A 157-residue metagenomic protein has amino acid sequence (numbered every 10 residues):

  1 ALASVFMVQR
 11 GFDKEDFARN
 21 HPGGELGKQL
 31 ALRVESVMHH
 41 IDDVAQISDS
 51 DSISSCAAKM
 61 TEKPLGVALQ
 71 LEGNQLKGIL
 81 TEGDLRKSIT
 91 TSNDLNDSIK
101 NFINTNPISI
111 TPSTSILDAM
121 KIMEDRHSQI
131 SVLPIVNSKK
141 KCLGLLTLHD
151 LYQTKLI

Functional and structural regions predicted by a protein language model:
A1-D13: Short alpha-helices
D13-D42, D49-S52: Accessory alpha-helical/coil subdomains and C-terminal extensions that flank or cap enzyme catalytic cores
R19, H39, K87-T91, N104 (+1 more regions): Phosphate-coordinating loops and pocket residues in cytosolic domains that bind phosphorylated ligands
Q29-L32, H39-D42, S55, E62-L65 (+1 more regions): Short gly/pro-enriched beta-turn/loop segments at secondary-structure junctions
L30-V44, L95-P107, M120: Bateman (tandem CBS) regulatory domains
Q46-P64, I89, S109-I130, I135-N137 (+1 more regions): The conserved cystathionine-beta-synthase
K59-K63, A68-D84, F102, M123 (+1 more regions): A glycine-centered beta-loop-beta connector
V67-L69, N74-I108, P112, D118: Helical hairpin unit composed of two closely spaced alpha helices linked by a short loop
